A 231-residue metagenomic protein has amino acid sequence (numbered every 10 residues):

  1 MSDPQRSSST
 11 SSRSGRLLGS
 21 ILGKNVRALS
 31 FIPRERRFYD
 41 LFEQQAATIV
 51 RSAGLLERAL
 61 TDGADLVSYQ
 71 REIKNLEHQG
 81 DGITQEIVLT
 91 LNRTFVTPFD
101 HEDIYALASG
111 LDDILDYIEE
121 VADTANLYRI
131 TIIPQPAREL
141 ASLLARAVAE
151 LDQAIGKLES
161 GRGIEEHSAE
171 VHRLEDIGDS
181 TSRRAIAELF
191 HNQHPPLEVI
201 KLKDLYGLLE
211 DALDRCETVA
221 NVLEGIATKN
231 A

Functional and structural regions predicted by a protein language model:
M1-A231: Cytosolic, long alpha-helical scaffolding segments
